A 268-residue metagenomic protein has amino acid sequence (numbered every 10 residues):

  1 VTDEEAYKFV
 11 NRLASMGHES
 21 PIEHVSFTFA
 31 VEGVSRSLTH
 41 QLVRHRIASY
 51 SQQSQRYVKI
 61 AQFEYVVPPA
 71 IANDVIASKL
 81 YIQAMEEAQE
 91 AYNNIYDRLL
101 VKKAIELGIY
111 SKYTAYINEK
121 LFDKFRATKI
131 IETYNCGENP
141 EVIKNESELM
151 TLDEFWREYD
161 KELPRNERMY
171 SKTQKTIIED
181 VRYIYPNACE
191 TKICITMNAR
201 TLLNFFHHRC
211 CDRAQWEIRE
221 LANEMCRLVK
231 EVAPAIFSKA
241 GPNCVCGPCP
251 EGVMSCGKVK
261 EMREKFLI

Functional and structural regions predicted by a protein language model:
V1-I268: Family-specific signature for flavin-dependent thymidylate synthase
